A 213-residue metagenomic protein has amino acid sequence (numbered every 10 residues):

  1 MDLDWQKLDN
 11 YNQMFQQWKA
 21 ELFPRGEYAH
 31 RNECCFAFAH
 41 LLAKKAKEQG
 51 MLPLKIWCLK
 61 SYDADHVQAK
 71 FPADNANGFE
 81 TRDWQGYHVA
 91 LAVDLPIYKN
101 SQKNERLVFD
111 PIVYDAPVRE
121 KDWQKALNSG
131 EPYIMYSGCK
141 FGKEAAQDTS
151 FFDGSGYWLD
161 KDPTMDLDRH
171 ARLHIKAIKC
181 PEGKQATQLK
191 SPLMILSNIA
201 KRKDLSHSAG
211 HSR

Functional and structural regions predicted by a protein language model:
M1-R213: A structural boundary/capping signal
